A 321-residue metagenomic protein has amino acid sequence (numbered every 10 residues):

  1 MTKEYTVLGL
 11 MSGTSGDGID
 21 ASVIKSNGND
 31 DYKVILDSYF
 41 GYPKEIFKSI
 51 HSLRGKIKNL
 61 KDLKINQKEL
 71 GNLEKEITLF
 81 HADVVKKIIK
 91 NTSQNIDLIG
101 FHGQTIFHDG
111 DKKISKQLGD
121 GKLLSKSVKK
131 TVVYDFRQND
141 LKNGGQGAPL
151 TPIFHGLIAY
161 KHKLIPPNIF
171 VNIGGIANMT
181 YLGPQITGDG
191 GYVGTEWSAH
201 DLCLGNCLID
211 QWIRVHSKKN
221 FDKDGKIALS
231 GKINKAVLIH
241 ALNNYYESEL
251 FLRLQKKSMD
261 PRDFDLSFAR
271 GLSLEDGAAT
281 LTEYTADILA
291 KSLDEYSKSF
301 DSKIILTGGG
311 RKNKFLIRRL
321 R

Functional and structural regions predicted by a protein language model:
K3-E4, S12, D17-G28, G183-P184 (+3 more regions): Catalytic phosphate/nucleotide-handling subdomain of diverse soluble enzymes
V7-M11, I96-G100, N168-N172, A199: Short glycine-aspartate micro-motif
I19-S26, I35-S52, S127, V133-K161 (+2 more regions): Glycine-rich phosphate-binding loop plus the immediately following alpha-helix
N59-L73, D222-I227, R270-S273: Short glycine/proline- and acidic residue-enriched helix-loop micro-motifs that form flexible lids or anion-recognition
K61-G121: Short beta-strand-loop/turn "lid" adjacent to the catalytic site in phosphate-handling enzymes
A82-K90, G156-Y160, A286-D294: Generic structural signal for well-ordered alpha-helical scaffold segments
N95-I153: Glycine-rich phosphate-binding loop and adjoining helix at the ATP-binding site of ATP-dependent phosphoryl-transfer
K218-S302, N313-R321: A contiguous, well-structured pocket-lining segment that forms one wall/lid of small-molecule binding clefts in soluble
